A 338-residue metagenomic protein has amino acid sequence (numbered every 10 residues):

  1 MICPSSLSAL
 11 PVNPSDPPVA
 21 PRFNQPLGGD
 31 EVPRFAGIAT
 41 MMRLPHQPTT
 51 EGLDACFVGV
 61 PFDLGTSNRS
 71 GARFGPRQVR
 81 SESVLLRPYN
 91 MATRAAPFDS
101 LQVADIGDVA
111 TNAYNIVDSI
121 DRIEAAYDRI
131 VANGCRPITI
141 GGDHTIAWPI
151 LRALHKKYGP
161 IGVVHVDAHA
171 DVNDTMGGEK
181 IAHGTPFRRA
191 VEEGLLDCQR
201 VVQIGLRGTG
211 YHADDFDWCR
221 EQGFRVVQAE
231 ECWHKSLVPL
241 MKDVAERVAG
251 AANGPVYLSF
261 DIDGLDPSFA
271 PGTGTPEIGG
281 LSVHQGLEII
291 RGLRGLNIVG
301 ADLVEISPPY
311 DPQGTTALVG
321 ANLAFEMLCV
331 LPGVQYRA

Functional and structural regions predicted by a protein language model:
I2-A338: Conserved alpha-helical scaffold segments that buttress catalytic/binding sites
